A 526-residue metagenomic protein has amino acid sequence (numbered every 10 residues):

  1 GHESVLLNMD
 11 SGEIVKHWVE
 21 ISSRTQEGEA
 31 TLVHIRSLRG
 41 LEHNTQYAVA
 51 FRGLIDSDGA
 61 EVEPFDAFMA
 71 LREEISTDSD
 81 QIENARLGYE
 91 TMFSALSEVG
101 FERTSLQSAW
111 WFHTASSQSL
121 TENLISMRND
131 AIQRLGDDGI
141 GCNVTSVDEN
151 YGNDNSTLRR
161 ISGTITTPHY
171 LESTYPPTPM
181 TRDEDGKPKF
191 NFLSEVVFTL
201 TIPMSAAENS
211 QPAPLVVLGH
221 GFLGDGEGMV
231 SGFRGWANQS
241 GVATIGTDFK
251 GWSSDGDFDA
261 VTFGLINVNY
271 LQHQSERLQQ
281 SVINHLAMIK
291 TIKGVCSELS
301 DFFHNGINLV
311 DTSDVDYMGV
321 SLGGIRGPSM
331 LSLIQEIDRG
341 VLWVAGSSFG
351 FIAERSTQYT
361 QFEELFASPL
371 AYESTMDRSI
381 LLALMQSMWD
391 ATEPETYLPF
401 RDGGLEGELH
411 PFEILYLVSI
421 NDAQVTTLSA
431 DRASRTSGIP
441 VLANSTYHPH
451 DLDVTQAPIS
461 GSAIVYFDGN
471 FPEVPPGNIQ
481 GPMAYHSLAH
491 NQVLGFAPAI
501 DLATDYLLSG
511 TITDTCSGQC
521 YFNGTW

Functional and structural regions predicted by a protein language model:
G1-P168, E172-Y175: Acidic, low-complexity Ser/Thr/Gly/Pro-rich repeat segments typical of extracellular/periplasmic and surface-exposed
K16-V19, Q46-A50, S57-F68, N123-S126 (+9 more regions): Short, solvent-exposed loop/turn and secondary-structure capping segments
Q46, G53-L96, L106, T121-E122 (+6 more regions): Extracytoplasmic, non-cytosolic globular domains
W111, S162, L215-L218, A243-D248 (+4 more regions): Structural recognition of the beta-strand scaffold that forms the well-ordered cores of secreted hydrolase catalytic
L171-E172, F222-E227, G251-D257, V295 (+5 more regions): Flexible loop/turn segments at secondary-structure boundaries
E172-V196, A207-H304: Cap/lid segment of the alpha/beta-hydrolase catalytic domain
R277-Q280, D338-W526: C-terminal subdomain of alpha/beta-hydrolase-fold enzymes, centered on the catalytic histidine and its supporting
T291, V295-S297, D301-E354: Primarily recognizes the serine-hydrolase "nucleophile elbow" in alpha/beta-hydrolase and SGNH/GDSL folds
